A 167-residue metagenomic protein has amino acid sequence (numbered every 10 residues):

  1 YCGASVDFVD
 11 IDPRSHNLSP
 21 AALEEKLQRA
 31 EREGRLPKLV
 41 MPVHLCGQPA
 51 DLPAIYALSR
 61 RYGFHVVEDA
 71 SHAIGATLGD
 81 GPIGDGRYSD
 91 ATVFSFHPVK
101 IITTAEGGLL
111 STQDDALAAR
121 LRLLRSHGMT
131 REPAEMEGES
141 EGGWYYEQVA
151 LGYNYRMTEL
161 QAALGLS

Functional and structural regions predicted by a protein language model:
Y1, D85, L123: Phosphate-coordinating loops and pocket residues in cytosolic domains that bind phosphorylated ligands
Y1-L45, P49-R61, H65-A70, T77: PLP-dependent aminotransferase-like
E24-K26, P82-R87: Short, hinge-like loop/turn segments at secondary-structure boundaries
M41, G84, H97: Residue-level detector of conserved, well-ordered beta-strand and adjacent loop positions that form binding/recognition
A73-D80, Y88-S167: Active-site region of PLP-dependent enzymes
